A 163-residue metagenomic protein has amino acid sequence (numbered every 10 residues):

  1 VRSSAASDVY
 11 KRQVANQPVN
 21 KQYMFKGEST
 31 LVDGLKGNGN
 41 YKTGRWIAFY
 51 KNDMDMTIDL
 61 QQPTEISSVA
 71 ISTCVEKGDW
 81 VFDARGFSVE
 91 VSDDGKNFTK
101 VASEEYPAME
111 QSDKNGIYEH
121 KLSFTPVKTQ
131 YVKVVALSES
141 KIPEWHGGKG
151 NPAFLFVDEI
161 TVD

Functional and structural regions predicted by a protein language model:
V1-A6, Y10: Single conserved hydrophobic/aromatic residue that forms the stacking wall/gate of nucleotide- or nucleobase-binding
A5-A6, L31, A70, D94: Serine/proline-rich low-complexity intrinsically disordered segments, especially terminal tails, linkers
Q13-N40, I47: Glycan-recognition and processing domains
G37-A102, G116-D163: Aromatic, loop-rich ligand-recognition surfaces of beta-strand-rich domains
K100-E110: Solvent-exposed serine/threonine-rich low-complexity stretches and specific carbohydrate-binding patches
Q111-N115: Short glycine-/Asp-/Thr-/Trp-enriched loop segments that recur within the blades of beta-propeller repeat domains
